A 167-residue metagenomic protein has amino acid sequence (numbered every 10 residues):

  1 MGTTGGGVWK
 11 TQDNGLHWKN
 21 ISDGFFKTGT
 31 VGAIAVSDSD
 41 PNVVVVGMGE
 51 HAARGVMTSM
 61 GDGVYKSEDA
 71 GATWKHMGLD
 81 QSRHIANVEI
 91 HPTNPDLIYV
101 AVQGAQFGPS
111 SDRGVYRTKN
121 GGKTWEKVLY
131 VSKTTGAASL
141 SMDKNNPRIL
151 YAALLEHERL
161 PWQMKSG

Functional and structural regions predicted by a protein language model:
M1-G167: Beta-propeller blade termini and top-face loops
